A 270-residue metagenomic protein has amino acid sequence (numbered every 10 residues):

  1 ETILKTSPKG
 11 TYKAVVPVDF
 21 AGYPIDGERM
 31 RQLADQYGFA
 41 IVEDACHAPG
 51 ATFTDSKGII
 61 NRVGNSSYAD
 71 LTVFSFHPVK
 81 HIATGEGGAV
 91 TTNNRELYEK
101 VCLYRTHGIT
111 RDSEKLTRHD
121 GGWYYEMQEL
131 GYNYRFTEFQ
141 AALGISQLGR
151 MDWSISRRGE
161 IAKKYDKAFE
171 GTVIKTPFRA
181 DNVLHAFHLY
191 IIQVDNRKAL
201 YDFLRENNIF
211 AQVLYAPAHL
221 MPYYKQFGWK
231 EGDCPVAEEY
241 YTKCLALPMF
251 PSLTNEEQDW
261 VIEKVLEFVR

Functional and structural regions predicted by a protein language model:
L4-G10, A14-V18, Y23-Q32, Q36 (+3 more regions): PLP-dependent aminotransferase class I/II
A14-M30, F39-S75, H81: Conserved PLP phosphate-binding loop immediately N-terminal to the Schiff-base lysine helix in PLP-dependent enzymes
A34-D35, N65-Y68, A83-G85, E238-E239: Short hydrophobic "helix-edge" motifs at membrane interfaces and signal-peptide entry regions
H47, T84, V90, V261-I262: Short amphipathic alpha-helical "recognition" segments used for binding
S67-R111: Active-site PLP attachment segment
